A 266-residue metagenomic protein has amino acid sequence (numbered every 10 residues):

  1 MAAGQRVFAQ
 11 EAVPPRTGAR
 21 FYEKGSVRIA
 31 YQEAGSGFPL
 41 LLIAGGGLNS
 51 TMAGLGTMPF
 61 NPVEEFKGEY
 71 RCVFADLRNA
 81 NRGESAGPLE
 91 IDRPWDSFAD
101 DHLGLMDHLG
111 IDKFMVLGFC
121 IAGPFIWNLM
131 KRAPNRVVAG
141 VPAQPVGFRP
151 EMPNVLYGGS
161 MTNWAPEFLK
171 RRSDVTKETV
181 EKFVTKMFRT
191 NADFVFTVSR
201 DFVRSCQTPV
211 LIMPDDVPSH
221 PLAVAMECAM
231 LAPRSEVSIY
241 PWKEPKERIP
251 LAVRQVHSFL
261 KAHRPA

Functional and structural regions predicted by a protein language model:
V7-R28: N-terminal cap/lid segment of alpha/beta-hydrolase-fold proteins
G25-E84: Conserved HGGG/HGGXW glycine-rich cap/lid loop of the alpha/beta-hydrolase fold
D96-F114: Conserved acidic catalytic loop of the alpha/beta-hydrolase fold
D112-F148: Conserved hydrolase catalytic core segment
P150-C206: The alpha/beta-hydrolase serine catalytic core
C206, I212-P214: Short beta-strand/loop motif that positions the catalytic acidic residue of the alpha/beta-hydrolase fold
P218-V224: Conserved alpha/beta-hydrolase "acid-adjacent" motif
S235-A266: Catalytic active-site module of serine/aspartate enzymes centered on a nucleophile-bearing elbow/loop
